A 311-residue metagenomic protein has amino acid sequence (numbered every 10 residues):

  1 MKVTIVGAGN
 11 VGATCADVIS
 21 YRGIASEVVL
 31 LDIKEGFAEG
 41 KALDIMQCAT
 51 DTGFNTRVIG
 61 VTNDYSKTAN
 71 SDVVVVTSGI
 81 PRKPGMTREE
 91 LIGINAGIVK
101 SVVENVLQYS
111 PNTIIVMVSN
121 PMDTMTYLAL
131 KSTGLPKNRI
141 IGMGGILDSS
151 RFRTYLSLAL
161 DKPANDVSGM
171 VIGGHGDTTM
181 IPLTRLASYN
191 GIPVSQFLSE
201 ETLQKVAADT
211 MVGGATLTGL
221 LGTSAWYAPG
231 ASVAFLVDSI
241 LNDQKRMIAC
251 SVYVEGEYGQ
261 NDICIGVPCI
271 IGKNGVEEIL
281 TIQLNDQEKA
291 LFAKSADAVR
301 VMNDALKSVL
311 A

Functional and structural regions predicted by a protein language model:
M1-V3: Extreme N-terminal starter segment of soluble prokaryotic enzymes
A8-G9: Glycine-rich Rossmann-fold phosphate-binding loop(s) that bind the pyrophosphate of adenine dinucleotide cofactors
G12-A13: N-terminal Rossmann-fold NAD(P) dinucleotide-binding loop
I33-S71, V301-S308: Conserved N-terminal Rossmann-fold NAD(P) cofactor-binding segment
D51-T113: Rossmann-like NAD(P)-binding element
T87-R153: Rossmann-like NAD(P)(H) cofactor-binding subdomain of soluble oxidoreductases
T133-R139, D148-A311: C-terminal substrate-binding/catalytic lobe of Rossmann-fold NAD(P)-dependent dehydrogenases
